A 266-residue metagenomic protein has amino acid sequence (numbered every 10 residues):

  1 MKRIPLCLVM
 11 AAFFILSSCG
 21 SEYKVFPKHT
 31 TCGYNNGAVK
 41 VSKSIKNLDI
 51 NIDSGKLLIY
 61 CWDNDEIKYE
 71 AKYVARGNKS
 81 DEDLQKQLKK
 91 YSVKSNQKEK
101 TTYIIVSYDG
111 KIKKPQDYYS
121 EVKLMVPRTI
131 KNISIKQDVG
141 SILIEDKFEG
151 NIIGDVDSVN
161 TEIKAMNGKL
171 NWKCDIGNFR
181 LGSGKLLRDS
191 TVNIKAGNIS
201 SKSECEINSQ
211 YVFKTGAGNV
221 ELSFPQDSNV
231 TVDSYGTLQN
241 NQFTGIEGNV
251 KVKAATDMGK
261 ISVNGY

Functional and structural regions predicted by a protein language model:
M1-S17: Sec-dependent bacterial lipoprotein signal peptides
S17-K68, Y73-K86, K111-M125, L238-N249: Short acidic/polar N-terminal linker immediately downstream of export determinants
N36-V39, K56-C61, E121-M125, I133 (+7 more regions): Short, T/G/N/S-enriched strand-turn elements that build extracellular solenoid repeat scaffolds
S44-K46, D53, D65-I67, K100-T102 (+7 more regions): Envelope-exposed proteins and targeting segments
I52-S54, D63-D65, A71-A75, Y108-G110 (+10 more regions): A mature extracytoplasmic/lumenal domain signature
R76-Y103: Mid-chain, structured segments of secreted extracytoplasmic proteins
K98-D138: Surface-exposed, polar helix/loop patches in the mature regions of secreted/periplasmic/lumenal proteins that form
L170, C174, N178-Y266: Short, surface-exposed interaction patches in beta-rich subdomains that mediate adhesion/assembly near membranes
